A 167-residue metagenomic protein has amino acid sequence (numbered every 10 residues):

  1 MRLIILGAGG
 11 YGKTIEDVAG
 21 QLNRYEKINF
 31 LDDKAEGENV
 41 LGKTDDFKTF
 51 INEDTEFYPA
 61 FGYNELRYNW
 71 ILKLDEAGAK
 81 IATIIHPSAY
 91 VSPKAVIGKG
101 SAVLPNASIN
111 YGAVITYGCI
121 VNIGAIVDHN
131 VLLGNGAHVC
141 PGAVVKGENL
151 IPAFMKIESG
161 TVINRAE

Functional and structural regions predicted by a protein language model:
R2, E26-I28, E56, K80-I81: Residues at the starts of beta-strands that form the adenosine-phosphate
R2-A19: Glycine-rich adenosine-cofactor-binding loop
E16-V18, N69-K73, I115: Short amphipathic alpha-helical segments
Q21-Y25, D75-G78: Short helix-loop-beta junction
L22-E38: NAD(P)-binding Rossmann-fold cofactor-contacting core
A35-Y90: Phosphate-bearing ligand-interacting subdomains that bind or position ATP/ADP/UDP/GDP/NAD(P) or nucleotide-linked
I84-E167: Structural signal for interior beta-strand "rungs" in well-ordered beta-sheet cores of soluble enzyme domains
